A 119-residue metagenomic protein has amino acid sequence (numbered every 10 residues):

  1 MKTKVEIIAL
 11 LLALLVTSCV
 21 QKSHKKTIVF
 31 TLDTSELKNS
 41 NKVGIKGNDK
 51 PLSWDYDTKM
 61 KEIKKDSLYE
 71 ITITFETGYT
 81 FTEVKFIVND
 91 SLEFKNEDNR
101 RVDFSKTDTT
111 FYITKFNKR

Functional and structural regions predicted by a protein language model:
T3-L10: Sec-dependent signal peptide recognition, specifically the positively charged N-region followed immediately by
L15-S18: C-terminal motif of bacterial Sec signal peptides marking the signal peptidase cleavage site
V20-K22: Bacterial signal peptide processing site
K26-T34: A short, amphipathic beta-strand motif
E36-Y79, N89-D108: Aromatic-rich carbohydrate-binding modules that target alpha-glucans
T80-V84: Exposed beta-strand face motif in extracellular beta-rich ectodomains
I113-R119: Conserved "repeat-terminator" motif of extracellular CCP/Sushi domains
